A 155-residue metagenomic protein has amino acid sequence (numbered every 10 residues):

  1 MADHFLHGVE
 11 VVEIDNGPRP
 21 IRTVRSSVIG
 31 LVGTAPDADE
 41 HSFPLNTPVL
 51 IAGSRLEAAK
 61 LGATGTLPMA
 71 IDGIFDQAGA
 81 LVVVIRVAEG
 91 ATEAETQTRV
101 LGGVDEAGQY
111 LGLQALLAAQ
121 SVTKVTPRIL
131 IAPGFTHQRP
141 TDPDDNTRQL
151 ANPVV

Functional and structural regions predicted by a protein language model:
M1-V155: Surface-exposed assembly/interface segments
